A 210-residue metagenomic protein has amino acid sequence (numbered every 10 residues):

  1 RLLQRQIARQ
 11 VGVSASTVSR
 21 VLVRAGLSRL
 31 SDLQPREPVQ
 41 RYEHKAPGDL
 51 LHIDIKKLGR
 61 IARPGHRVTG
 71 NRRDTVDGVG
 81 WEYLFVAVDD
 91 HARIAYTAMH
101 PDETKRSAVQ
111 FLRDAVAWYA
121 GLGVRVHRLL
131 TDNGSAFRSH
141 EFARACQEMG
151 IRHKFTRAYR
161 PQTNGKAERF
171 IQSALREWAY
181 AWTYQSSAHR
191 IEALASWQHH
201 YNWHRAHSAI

Functional and structural regions predicted by a protein language model:
R1-I210: Charged DNA-binding/catalytic regions of mobile-element recombinases
